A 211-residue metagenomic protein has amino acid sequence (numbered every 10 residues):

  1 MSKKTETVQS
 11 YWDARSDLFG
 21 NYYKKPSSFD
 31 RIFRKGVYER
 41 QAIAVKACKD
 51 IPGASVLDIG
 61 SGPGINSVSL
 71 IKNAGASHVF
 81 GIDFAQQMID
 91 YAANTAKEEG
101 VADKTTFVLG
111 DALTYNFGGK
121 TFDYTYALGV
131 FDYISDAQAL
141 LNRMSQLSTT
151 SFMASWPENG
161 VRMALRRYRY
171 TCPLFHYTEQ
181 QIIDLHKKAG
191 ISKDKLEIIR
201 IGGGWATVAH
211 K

Functional and structural regions predicted by a protein language model:
M1-C48: Conserved class I S-adenosyl-L-methionine
I65-A102: Class I SAM-dependent methyltransferase SAM/SAH-binding core
V101-A112: Conserved SAM-binding strand-loop segment of SAM-dependent methyltransferases
Y126: A conserved beta-strand element that flanks and buttresses the S-adenosyl-L-methionine
I134-R143: A short, conserved alpha-helix within the catalytic core of class I
T149-P157: Conserved beta-strand signature within the Rossmann-like core of class I S-adenosyl-L-methionine
W156-P173: Short, glycine-/aromatic-enriched active-site segment of Class I SAM-dependent methyltransferases
P173-G190: Short alpha-helix
